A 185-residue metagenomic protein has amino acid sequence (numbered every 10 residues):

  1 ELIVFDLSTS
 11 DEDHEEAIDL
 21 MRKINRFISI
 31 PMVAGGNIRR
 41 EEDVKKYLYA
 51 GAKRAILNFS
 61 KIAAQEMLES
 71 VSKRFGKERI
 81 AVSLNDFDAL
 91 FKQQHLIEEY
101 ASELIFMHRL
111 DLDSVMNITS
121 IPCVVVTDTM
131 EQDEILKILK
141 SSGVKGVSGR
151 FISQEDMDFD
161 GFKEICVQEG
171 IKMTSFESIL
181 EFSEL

Functional and structural regions predicted by a protein language model:
E1-A17, F59, I105-L110: Glycine-rich, proline-tolerant flexible connector loops at the mouths of alpha/beta enzymes
F5, V33-G36, N58, A81-N85 (+4 more regions): A cross-family glycoside hydrolase active-site/sugar-binding cleft signature
S8-T9, I38-R40, K61, D86-D88 (+3 more regions): Active-site-proximal loop/turn and secondary-structure-junction residues that shape catalytic pockets, frequently
E15-R22, L90-F91, D111-S114: Charged helix-capping and loop-helix junction motifs
I18, E41, A64-E66, L90-F91 (+2 more regions): Structural motif corresponding to alpha-helix initiation and N-cap regions
I28-R54, F91-E98, L112-V147: Catalytic cores of alpha/beta
K45-L110, G170, E177-I179: Conserved anion-binding
E66-E78, I135-L185: C-terminal helical cap(s) of enzyme catalytic domains, especially alpha/beta-barrels
